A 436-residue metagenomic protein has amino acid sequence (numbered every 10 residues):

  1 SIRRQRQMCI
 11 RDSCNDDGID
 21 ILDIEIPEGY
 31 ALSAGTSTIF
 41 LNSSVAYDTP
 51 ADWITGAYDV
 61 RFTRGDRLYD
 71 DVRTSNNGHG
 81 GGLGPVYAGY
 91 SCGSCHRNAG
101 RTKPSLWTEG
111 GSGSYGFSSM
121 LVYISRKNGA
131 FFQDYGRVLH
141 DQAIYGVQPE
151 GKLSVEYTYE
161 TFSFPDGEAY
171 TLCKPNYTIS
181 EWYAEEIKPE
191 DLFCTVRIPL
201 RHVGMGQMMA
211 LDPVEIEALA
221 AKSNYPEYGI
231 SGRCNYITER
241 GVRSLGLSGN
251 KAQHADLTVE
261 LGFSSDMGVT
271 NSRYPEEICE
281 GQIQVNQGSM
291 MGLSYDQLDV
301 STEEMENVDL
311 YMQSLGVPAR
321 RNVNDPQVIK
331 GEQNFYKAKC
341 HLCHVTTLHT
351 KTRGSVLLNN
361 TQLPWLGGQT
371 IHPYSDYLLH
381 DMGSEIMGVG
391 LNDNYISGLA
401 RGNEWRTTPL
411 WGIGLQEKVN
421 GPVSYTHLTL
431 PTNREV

Functional and structural regions predicted by a protein language model:
S1-R6, I10-D12, H427-V436: Single conserved hydrophobic/aromatic residue that forms the stacking wall/gate of nucleotide- or nucleobase-binding
R4-Q7, R11-A34: Bacterial Sec-dependent N-terminal signal peptides
G18-I19, G29-Y30, E109-G111, G292-V300: Extended, non-globular alpha-helical segments
E25-G56, V60-T238, V317-Y425: Short glycine/threonine-rich turn/loop motifs
T55, D256, S301-T302: Ser/Thr-centered flexible coil motifs
S231-M291: Active-site substrate-binding loop specific to GH73 endo-beta-N-acetylglucosaminidase modules in bacterial autolysins
E277-V317, Q327-Q333, R406-L428, R434: Extracellular low-complexity, Gly/Ser/Thr-rich intrinsically disordered linkers and protease-sensitive activation/hinge
